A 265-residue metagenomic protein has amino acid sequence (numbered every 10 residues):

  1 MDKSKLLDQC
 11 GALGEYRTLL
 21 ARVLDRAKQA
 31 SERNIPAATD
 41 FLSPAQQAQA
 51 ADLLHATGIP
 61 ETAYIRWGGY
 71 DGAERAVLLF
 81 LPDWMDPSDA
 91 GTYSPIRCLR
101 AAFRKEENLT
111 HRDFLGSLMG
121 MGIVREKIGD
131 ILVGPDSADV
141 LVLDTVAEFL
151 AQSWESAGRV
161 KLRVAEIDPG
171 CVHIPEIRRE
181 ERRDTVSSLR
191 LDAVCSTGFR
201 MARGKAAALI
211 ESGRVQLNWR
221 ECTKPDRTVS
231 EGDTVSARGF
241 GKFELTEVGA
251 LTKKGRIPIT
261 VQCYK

Functional and structural regions predicted by a protein language model:
M1-G198, E221, T228, K242-K265: Ferredoxin-like alpha/beta domains used as RNA- or RNAP-binding modules
S188-G239: Basic (Lys/Arg-enriched) interaction patch that binds polyanionic ligands
